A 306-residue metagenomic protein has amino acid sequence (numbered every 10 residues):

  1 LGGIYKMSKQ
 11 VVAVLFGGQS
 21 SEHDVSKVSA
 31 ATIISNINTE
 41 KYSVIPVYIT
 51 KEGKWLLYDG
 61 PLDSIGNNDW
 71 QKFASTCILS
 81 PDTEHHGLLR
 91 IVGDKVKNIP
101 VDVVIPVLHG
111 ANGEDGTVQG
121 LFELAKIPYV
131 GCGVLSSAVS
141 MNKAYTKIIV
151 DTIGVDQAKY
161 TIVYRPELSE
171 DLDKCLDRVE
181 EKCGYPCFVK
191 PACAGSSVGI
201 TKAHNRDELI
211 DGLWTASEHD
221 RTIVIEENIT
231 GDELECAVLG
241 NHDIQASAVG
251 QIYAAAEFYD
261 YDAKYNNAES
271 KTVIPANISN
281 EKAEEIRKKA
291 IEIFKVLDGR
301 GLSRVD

Functional and structural regions predicted by a protein language model:
G3-V130, V134-L135, V139-M141, Y145 (+2 more regions): ATP-binding N-terminal substructure of ATP-dependent carboxylate-amine bond-forming enzymes
S8-Q10, F16-Q19, G154, S279-V305: ATP-dependent carboxylate activation and anion-phosphoryl transfer catalytic cores that bind Mg-ATP to form
S26, Q157-I162, C187-W214, E233-E235: Glycine-rich phosphate-binding loop of ATP-grasp-fold ATP-dependent ligases
I45, E227, L234, D298-D306: A short glycine-rich, hydrophobically flanked beta-strand micro-motif that places a catalytic Asp/Glu for divalent metal
V150-D151, V179-V198, R221-T230, L234: ATP-grasp fold ATP-binding core
T201-K288, V296: Phosphate-binding site of ATP-dependent enzymes
